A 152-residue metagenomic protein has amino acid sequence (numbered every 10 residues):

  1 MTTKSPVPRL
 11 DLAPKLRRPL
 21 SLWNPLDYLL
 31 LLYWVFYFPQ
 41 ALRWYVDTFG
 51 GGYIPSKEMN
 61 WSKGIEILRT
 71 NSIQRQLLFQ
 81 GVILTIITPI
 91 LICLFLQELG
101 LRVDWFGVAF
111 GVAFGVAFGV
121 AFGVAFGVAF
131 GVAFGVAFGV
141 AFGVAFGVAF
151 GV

Functional and structural regions predicted by a protein language model:
M1-V152: P-loop NTP-binding cores centered on the Walker
